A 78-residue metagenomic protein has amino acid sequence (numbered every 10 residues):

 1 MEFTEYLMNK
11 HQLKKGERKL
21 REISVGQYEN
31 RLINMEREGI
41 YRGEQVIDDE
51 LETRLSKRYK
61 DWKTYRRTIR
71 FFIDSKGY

Functional and structural regions predicted by a protein language model:
M1-M8, D74-Y78: N-terminal DNA-binding module of tyrosine recombinases/phage integrases
M8-G16: Positively charged, polyanion-binding regions of nucleic-acid-associated proteins
E17-Y78: Non-catalytic DNA-binding core/recognition domains of DNA-processing enzymes
